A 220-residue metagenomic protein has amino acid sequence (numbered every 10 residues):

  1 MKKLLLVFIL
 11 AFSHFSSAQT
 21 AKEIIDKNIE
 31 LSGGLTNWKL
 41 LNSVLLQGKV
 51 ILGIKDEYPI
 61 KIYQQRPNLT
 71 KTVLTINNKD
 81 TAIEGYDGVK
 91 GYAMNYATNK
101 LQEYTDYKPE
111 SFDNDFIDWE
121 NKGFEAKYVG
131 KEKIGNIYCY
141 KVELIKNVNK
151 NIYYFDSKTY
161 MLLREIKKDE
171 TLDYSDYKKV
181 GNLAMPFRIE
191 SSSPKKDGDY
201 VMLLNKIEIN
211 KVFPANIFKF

Functional and structural regions predicted by a protein language model:
M1-A21: Bacterial Sec-dependent N-terminal signal peptides
Q19-I24, E30, N37, G85-I152 (+2 more regions): Flexible, processing/modification-adjacent segments and terminal tails in exported/periplasmic/extracellular proteins
K22-A97: N-terminal mature ectodomain segment of secretory-pathway/periplasmic proteins
L45-K49, V73, Y92, K131 (+3 more regions): Residue-level detector of beta-strand face positions
L46-V50, I54-D56, I76, Y107-S111 (+4 more regions): Mature soluble domains of exported/periplasmic/lumenal proteins and thiol-rich metal-chelating peptides
E57-K61, T81-I83, L101, I152 (+2 more regions): Well-ordered beta-strand positions in beta-sheet-rich domains
Q64, G130-K133, D176-K179: Short, low-complexity Ser/Thr-rich regulatory SLiMs
Y138-K219: Gly/Pro-enriched, hydrophobic low-complexity segments that function as extracytoplasmic propeptides/linkers
